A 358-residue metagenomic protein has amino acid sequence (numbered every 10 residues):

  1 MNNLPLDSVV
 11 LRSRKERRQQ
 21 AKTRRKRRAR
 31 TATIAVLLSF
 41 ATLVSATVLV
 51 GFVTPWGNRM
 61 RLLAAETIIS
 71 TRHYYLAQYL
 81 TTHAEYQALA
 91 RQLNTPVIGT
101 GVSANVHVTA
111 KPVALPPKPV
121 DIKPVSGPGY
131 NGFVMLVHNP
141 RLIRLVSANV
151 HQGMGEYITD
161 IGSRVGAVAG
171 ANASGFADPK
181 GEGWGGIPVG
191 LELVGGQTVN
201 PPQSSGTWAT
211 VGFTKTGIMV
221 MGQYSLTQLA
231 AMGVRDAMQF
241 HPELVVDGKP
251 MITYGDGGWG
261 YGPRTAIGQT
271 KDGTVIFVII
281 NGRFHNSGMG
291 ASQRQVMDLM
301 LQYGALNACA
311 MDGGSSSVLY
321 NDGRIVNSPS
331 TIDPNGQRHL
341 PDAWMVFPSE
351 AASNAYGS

Functional and structural regions predicted by a protein language model:
N2-S358: Gly/Ser/Thr/Pro-rich low-complexity, intrinsically disordered segments
